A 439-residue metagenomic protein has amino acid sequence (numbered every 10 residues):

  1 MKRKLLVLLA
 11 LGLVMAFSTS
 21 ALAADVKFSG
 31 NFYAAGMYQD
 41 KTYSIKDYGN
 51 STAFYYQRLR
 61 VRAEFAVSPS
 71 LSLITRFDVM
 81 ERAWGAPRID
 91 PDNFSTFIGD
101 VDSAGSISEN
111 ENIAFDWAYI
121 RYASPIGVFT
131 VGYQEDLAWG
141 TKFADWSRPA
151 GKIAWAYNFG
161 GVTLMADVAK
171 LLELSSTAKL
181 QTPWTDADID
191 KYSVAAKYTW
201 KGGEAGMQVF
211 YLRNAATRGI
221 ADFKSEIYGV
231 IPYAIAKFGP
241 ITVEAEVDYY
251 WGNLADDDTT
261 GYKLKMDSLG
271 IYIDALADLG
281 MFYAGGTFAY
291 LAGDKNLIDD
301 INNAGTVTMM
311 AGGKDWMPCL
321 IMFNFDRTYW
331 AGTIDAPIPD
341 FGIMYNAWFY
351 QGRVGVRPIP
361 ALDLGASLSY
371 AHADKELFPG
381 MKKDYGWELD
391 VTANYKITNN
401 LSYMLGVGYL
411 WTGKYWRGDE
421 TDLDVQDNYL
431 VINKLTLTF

Functional and structural regions predicted by a protein language model:
R3-Y133, I153-G160, L164-A166, T199-G203 (+4 more regions): Beta-barrel outer-membrane channel/assembly domains of diderm bacteria
A83-G85, A138-G140, L174, D294-N296: Short catalytic/ligand-binding loop motif for oxyanion handling, primarily in non-cytosolic enzymes, centered on
V128-W200, E204-G206: Internal, well-ordered domain-core segments that constitute the primary functional module of diverse proteins
Q208-L212: A conserved mid-domain beta-alpha-beta active-site/ligand-binding segment of alpha/beta enzyme cores
R213-N214, Y250-G252, Y290-D294, A371-A373: Short, catalytically relevant binding-site loops at active-site mouths
A216-G219: Short glycine/acidic-rich loop motifs that flank beta-strands on beta-rich extracellular proteins
K263-G313: Long, well-ordered mid-to-C-terminal structural blocks that present hydrophobic/aromatic surfaces
D299-M344: Flexible glycine-rich, low-complexity coil/linker segments exposed to the extracellular/periplasmic environment
